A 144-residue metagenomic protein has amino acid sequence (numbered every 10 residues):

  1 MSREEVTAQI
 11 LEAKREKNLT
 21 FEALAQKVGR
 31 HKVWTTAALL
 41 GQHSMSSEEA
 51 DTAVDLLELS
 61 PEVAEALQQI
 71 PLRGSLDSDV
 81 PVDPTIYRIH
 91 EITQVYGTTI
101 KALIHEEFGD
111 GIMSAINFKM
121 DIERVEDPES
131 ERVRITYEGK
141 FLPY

Functional and structural regions predicted by a protein language model:
M1-E16: A short, Lys/Arg-rich alpha-helix, primarily the initiator
T20-Q26, A53: Short alpha-helical "recognition helix" segments of helix-turn-helix
G29-S44: Recognition helix of helix-turn-helix/homeodomain-like DNA-binding domains that insert into the DNA major groove
E48-E65: DNA major-groove recognition helix of helix-turn-helix/homeodomain DNA-binding modules
E65-L142: Helix-turn-helix/homeodomain-like alpha-helical modules used for DNA recognition and transcription-factor dimerization
